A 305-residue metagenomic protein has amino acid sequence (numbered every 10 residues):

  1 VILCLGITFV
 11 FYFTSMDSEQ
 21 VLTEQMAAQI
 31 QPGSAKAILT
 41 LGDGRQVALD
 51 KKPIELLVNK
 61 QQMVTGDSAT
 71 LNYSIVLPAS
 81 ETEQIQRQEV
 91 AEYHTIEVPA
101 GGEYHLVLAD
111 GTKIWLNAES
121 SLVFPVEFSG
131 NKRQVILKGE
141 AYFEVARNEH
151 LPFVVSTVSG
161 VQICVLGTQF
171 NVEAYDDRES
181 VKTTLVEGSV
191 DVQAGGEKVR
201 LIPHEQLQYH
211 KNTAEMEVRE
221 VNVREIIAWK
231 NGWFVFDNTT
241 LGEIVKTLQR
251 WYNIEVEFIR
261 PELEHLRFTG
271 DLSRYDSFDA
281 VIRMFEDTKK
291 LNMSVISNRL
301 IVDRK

Functional and structural regions predicted by a protein language model:
V1-F9: Hydrophobic membrane-insertion alpha-helices, especially the h-region of bacterial N-terminal signal peptides
T8-K305: A residue-level detector for the "anchor" residue at the start of short, highly conserved motifs
